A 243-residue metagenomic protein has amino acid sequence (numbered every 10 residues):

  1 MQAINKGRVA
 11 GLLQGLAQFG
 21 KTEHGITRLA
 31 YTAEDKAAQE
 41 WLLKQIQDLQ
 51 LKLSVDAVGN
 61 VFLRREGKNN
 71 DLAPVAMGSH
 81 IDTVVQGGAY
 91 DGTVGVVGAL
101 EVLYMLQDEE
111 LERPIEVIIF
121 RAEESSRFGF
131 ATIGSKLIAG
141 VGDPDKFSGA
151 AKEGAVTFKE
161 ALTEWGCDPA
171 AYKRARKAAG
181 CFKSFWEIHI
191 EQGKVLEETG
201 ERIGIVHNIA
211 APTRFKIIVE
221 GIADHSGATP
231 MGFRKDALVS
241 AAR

Functional and structural regions predicted by a protein language model:
A3-G11, A57-F62, N69: Conserved oxyanion/phosphate-binding beta-strand-loop segments in alpha/beta enzyme cores
A3-T32, R121, F147: N-terminal capping segment at the start of a domain
V9-L12, N70-M77, P212-I217: Short coil-to-beta-strand
L16, I46, V117: Conserved hydrophobic/aromatic pocket- or pore-lining residues that grip, position, or stack substrates in active sites
K21-E66: A non-catalytic alpha/beta surface segment that caps or lines the substrate-entry region of metallo-dependent hydrolase
Q45, L49, V61-A89, A99 (+1 more regions): Catalytic-core environment of secreted peptidases
M77, G87-E124, T213-V219, H225 (+1 more regions): Alpha-helical metal-binding/catalytic segments enriched in His/Glu/Asp
A122-E123, G129-R243: Midchain, well-structured core segments that form catalytic/ion-binding scaffolds
